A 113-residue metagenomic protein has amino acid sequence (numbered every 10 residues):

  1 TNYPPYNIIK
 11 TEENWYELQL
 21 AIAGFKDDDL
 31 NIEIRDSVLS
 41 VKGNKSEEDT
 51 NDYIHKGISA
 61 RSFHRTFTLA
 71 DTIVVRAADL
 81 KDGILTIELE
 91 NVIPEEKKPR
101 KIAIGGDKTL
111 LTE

Functional and structural regions predicted by a protein language model:
T1-E113: Alpha-crystallin/small heat shock protein
